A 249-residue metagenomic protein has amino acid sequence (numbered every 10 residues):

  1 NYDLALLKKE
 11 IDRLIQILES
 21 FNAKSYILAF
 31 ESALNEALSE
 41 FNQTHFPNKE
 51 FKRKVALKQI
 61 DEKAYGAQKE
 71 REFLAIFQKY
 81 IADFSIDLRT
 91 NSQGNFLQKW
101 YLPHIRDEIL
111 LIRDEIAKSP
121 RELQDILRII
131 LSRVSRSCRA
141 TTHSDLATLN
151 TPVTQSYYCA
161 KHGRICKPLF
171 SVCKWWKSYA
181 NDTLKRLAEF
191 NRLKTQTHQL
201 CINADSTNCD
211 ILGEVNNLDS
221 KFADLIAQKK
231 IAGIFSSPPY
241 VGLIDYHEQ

Functional and structural regions predicted by a protein language model:
N1, S237: Ser/Thr-glycine-rich phosphate-binding loops at phosphate-binding pockets of nucleotides, nucleotide cofactors
Y2-E108, I112-E115: Conserved phosphoryl-transfer catalytic core
L6-K9, P239-Q249: Mobile active-site "lid"/loop adjacent to the S-adenosyl-L-methionine
Q16, Q43, T141, L243-E248: Polar low-complexity intrinsically disordered regions
T44, F235-S236: Compositionally biased, intrinsically disordered/low-complexity regions enriched for serine, proline and threonine
R71-I234, V241-G242: SAM-dependent nucleic-acid methyltransferase catalytic core
